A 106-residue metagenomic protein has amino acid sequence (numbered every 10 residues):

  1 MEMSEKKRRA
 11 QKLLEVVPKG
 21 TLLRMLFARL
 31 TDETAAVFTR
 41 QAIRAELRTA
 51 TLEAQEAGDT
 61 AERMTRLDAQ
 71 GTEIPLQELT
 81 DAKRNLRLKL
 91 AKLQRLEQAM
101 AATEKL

Functional and structural regions predicted by a protein language model:
M1-M3, E15, A42, T49 (+3 more regions): Glycine-centered signal
M1-S4, A10, M64, L79: Extended non-catalytic scaffold regions that mediate assembly and binding in large macromolecular machines
M3-A35: N-terminal coiled-coil initiation/transition segments in long coiled-coil scaffolds
L26-Q55: Short, charge/polar-rich alpha-helical segments
T34-A36, T65-L79, K105-L106: Charged, low-complexity interaction regions
A57-A61, D81-L106: Amphipathic alpha-helical coiled-coil segments
